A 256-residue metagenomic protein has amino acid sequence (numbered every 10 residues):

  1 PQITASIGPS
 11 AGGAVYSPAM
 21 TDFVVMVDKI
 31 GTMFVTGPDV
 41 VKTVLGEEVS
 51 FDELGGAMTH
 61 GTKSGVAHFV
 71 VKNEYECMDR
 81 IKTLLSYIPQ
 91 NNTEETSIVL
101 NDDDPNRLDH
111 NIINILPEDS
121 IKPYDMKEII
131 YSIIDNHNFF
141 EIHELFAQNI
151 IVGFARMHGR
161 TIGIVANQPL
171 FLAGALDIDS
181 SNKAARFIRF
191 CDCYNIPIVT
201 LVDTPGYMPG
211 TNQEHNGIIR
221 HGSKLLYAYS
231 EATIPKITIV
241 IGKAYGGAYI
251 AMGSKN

Functional and structural regions predicted by a protein language model:
P1-N256: Ligand-binding clefts of soluble mixed alpha/beta catalytic domains
